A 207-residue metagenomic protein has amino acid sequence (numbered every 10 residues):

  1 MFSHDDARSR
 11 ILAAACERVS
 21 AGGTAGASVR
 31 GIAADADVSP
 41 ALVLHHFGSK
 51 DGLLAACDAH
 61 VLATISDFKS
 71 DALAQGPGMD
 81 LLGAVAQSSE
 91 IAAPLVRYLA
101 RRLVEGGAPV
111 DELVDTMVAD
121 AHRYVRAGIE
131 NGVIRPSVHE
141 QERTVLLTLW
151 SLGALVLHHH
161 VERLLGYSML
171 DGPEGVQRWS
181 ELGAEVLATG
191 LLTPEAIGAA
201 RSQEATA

Functional and structural regions predicted by a protein language model:
M1-R10: Short, Lys/Arg-enriched anionic-surface-contact patches
R10, A14, R18-G52, A56: Helix-turn-helix
R10, A14-A21, F68, Y98 (+3 more regions): Solvent-exposed, amphipathic alpha-helical segments
R10, Y98, T116, H139-L149 (+2 more regions): Amphipathic alpha-helical interaction segments
A56, D67-A100, E140, T144: Hydrophobic alpha-helical connector segments
I65-S70, G107-V133, E142: Amphipathic alpha-helical packing segments from all-alpha helical-bundle domains
P77, Q87-V118, H122, H159-R163: Amphipathic alpha-helical segments used for helix-helix packing
A119, R123, A127-N131, V156-A207: C-terminal peripheral helix-coil segments that are non-catalytic and often amphipathic
